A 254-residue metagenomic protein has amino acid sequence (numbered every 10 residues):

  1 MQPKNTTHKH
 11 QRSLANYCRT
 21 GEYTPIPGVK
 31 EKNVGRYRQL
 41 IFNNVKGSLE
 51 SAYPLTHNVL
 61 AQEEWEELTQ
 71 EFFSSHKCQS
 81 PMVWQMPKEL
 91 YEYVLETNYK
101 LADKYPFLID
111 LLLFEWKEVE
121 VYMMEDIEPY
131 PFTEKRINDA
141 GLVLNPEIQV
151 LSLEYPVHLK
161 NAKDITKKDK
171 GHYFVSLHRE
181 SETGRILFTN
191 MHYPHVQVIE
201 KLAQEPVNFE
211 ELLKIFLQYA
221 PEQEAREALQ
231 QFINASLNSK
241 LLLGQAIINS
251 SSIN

Functional and structural regions predicted by a protein language model:
M1-T133, T189-N254: Long, charge-rich, low-complexity alpha-helical segments
L14, G141-L144, V150, S176 (+1 more regions): Generic preference for hydrophobic/aromatic residues in regular secondary structure cores
Q85, V143-N145, G171: Short connector loops at helix/strand junctions that flank enzyme active sites, especially segments positioning acidic
E118-I165: A glycine-rich beta-turn/hairpin centered on an aromatic-Pro dipeptide
I148-Q204: Low-complexity, glycine/alanine/valine/leucine- and proline-rich hydrophobic stretches
